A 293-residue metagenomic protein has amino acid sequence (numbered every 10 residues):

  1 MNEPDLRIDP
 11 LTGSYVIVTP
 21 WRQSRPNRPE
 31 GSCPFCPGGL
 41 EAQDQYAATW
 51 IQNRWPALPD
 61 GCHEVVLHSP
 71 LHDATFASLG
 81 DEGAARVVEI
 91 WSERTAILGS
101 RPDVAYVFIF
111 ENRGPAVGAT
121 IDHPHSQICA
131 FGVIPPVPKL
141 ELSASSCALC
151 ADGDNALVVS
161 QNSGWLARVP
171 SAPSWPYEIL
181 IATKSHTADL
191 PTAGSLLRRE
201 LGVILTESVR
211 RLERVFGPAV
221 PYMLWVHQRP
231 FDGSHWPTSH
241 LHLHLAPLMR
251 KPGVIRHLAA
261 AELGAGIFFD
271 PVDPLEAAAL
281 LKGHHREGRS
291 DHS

Functional and structural regions predicted by a protein language model:
M1-H123, C129-D189, L196, R210 (+2 more regions): Active-site microenvironments that recognize anionic phosphate/pyrophosphate groups
R199: Acidic, glycine-rich loop-and-strand cores that form catalytic or ligand-binding grooves in diverse globular domains
G202-G217: Extended C-terminal subregions enriched in glycine
H227: An internal, amphipathic alpha-helical element
